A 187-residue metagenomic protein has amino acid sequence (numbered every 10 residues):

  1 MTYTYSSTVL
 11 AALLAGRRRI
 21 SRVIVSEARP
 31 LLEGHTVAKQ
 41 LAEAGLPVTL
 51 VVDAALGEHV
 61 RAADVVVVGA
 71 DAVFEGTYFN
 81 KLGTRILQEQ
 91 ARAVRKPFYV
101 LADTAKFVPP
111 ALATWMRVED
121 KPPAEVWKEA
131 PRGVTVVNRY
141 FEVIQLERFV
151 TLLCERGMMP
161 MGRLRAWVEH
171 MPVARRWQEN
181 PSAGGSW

Functional and structural regions predicted by a protein language model:
M1-Y3: Short glycine-rich phosphate-binding loop at a beta-alpha junction
Y5-S6, A55: A generic "binding-loop/recognition-motif" signal
S6-R18, Q88: Histidine-anchored nucleotide/phosphate-binding helix
I20, S26-W187: Conserved phosphate- and dinucleotide-binding cores of soluble alpha/beta proteins, encompassing both enzyme active
